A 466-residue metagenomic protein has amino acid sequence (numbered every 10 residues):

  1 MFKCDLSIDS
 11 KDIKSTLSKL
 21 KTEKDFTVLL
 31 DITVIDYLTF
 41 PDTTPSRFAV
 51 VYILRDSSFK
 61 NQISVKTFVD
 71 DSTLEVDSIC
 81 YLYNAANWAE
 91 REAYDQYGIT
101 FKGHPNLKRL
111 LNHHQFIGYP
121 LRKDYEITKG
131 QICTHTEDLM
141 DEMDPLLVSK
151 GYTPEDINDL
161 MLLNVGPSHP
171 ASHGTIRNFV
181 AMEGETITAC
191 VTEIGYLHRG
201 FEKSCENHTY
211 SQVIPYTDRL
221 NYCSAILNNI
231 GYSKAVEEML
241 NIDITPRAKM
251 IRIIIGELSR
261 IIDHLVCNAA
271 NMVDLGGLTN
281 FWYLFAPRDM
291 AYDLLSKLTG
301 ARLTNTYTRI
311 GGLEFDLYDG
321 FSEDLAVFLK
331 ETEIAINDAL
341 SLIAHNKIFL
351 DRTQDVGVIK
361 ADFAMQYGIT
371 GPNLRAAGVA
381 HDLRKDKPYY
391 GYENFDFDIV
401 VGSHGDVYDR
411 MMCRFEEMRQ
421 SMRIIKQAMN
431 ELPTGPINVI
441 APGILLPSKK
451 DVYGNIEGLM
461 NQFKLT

Functional and structural regions predicted by a protein language model:
M1-T186, H345, F349-A364, I425 (+3 more regions): Terminal low-complexity/charged segments
H135-T466: Metal/cofactor-centered catalytic core regions of large enzymes
